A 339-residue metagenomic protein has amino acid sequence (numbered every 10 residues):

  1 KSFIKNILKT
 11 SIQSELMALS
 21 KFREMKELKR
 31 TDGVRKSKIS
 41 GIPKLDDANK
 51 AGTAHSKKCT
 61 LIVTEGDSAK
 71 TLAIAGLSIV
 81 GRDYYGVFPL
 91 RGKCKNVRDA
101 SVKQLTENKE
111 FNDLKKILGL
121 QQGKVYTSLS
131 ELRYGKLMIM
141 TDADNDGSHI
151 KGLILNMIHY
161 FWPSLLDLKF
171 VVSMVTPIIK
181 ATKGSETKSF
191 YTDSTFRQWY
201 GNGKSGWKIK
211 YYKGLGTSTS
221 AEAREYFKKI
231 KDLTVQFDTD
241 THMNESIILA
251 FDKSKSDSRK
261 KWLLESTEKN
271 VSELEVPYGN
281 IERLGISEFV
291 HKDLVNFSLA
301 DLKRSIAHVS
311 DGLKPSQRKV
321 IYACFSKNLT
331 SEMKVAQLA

Functional and structural regions predicted by a protein language model:
K1-A339: Conserved phosphate-chemistry cores used by DNA topoisomerases
